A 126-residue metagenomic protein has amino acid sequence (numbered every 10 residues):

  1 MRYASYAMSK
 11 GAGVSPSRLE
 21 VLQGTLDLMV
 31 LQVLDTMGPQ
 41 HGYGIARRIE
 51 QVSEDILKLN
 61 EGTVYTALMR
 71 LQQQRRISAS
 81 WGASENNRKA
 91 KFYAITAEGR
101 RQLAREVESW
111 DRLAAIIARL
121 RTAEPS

Functional and structural regions predicted by a protein language model:
M1-Y3, L19: Basic nucleic-acid-binding alpha-helical/helix-turn surface characteristic of O6-alkylguanine DNA
A4-Y6, K10-A12, R100-S126: Amphipathic alpha-helical dimerization/coiled-coil segments that flank or bridge DNA-binding/regulatory modules
P16-E20, W81-G82: Short beta-strand/turn micro-motifs at beta-sheet edges
L19-T63: N-terminal helix-turn-helix DNA-binding core of bacterial DNA-binding proteins
V64-L71: Basic amphipathic alpha-helical segments that dock to polyanions
Q72-K89, A94: Beta-hairpin "wing" of winged helix-turn-helix
I95-G99: Accessory beta->alpha helical hairpin/"wing" motif in late/C-terminal subdomains of nucleic-acid enzymes
